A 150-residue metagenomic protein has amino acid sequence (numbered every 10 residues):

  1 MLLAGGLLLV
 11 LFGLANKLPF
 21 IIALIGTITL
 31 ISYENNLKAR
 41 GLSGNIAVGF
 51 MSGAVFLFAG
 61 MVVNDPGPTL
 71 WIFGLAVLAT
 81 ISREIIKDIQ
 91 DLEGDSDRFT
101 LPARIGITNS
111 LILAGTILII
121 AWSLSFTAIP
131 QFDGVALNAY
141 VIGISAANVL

Functional and structural regions predicted by a protein language model:
M1-F12, L78-F132: Solvent-exposed interhelical
M1-W71: Intramembrane alpha-helical segments
N16-P19, P66-T69, F73, I107-L111 (+1 more regions): Membrane-interface helix-boundary signature
I22-I25, S43, W71-I72, R98 (+2 more regions): Hydrophobic core positions of alpha-helical segments in small-molecule transporters and transporter systems
I28-N35, A54, G74-I89, S145-L150: Transmembrane alpha-helical segments that form the membrane-embedded catalytic/substrate-channel core of multi-pass
G41, V62-G67, I89-G94, F132-L137: Membrane-interfacial segments
I46-M51, S96, L124-T127, L137-A139: Short alpha-helical linear motifs
Q131-L150: Extended hydrophobic alpha-helices typical of membrane-associated regions
